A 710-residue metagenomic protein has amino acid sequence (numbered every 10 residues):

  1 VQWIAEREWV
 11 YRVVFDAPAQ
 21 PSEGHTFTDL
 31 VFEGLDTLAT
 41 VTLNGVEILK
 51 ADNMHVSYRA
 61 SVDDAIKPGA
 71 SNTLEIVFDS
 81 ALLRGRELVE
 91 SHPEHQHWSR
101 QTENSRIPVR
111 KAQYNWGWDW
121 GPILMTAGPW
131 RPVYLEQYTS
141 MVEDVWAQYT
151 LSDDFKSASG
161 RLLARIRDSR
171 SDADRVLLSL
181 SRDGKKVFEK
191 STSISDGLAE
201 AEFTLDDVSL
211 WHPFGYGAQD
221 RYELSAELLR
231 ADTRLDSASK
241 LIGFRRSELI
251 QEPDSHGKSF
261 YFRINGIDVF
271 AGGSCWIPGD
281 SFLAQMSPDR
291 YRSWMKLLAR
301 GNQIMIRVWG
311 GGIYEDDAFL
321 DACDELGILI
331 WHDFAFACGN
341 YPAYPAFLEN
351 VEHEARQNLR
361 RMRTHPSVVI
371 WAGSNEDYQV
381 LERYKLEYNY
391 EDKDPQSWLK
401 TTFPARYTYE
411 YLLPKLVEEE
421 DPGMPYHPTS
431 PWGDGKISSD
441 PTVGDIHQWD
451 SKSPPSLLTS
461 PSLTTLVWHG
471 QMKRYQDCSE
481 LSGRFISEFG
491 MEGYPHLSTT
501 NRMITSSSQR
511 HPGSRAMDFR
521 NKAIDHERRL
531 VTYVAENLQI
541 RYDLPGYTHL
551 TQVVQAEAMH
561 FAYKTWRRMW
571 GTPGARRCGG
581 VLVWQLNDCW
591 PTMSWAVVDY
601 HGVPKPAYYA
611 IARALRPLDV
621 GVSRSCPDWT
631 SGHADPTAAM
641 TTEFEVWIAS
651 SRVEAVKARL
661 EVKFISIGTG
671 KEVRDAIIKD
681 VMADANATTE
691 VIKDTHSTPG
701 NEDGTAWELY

Functional and structural regions predicted by a protein language model:
A5-V142, S169, M305, I313-E315 (+2 more regions): Accessory beta-strand-rich segments of carbohydrate-active enzymes
P21-T26, I66-S71, R84-R86, D207-R221 (+1 more regions): Short glycine/proline/serine/threonine-rich loop/turn segments at secondary-structure transition edges
A60, M305-V351, D440-T464, W468-K473: Aromatic-lined substrate-binding rim segments of carbohydrate-active enzymes
D64-S71, L163-P253: Extended acidic/polar, glycine-enriched regions that form or flank non-catalytic beta-rich accessory modules
Y114, G121-G128, S140, T408 (+2 more regions): Substrate-binding clefts and catalytic carboxylate motifs of secreted carbohydrate-active enzymes
E189-L210, K663-W707: Intrinsically disordered, low-complexity Pro/Gly/Ser/Thr-rich segments with frequent PxxP/GP/PP motifs and embedded
S225-L298: N-terminal carbohydrate-binding accessory modules
E325, Y341-K436: Active-site neighborhood of glycoside hydrolase catalytic domains
